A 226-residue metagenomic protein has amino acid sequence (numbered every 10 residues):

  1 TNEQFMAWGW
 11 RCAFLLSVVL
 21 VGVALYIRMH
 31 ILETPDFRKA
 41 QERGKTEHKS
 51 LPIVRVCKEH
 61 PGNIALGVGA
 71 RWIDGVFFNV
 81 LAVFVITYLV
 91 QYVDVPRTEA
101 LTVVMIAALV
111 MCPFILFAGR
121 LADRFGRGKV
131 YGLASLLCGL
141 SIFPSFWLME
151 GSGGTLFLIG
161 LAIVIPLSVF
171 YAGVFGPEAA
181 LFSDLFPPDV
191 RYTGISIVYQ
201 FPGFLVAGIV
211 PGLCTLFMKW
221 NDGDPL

Functional and structural regions predicted by a protein language model:
N2-L16, C214-L226: A membrane-interface helix-boundary motif in multi-pass transporters
G9, M29-P52: Flexible cytoplasmic inter-helical loops of multi-pass small-molecule transporters
P61-M111, V206-C214, K219-W220: Extracytoplasmic gate region of multi-pass secondary transporters
I115-R127: Helix-to-loop junctions at the C-terminal end of transmembrane segments in multipass secondary transporters
R124-L136: Cytoplasmic membrane-interface "Motif A"-like loop-to-helix N-cap segments of 12-TM Major Facilitator Superfamily
L136-G154: C-terminal ends and interior cores of transmembrane alpha-helices in multi-pass membrane transporters/permeases
T155-G173: Hydrophobic core of transmembrane alpha-helices in multi-pass small-molecule transporters, especially MFS/SLC-type
G173-F186: Intracellular juxtamembrane helix-capping segments at the cytosolic ends of symmetry-related transmembrane helices
